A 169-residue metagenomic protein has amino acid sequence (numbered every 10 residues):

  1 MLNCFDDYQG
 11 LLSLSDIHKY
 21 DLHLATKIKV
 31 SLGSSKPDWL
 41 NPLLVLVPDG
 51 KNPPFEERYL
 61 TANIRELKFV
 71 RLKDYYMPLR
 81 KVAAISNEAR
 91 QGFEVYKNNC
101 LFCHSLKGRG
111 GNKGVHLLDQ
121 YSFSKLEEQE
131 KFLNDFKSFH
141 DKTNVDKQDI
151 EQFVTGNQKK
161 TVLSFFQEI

Functional and structural regions predicted by a protein language model:
M1-P78, Q148, T155, T161: Structured, non-membrane catalytic/scaffold regions adjacent to prosthetic-group chemistry
L22-T26, E66-V70, A89-Q91, S124-L126 (+1 more regions): Short, surface-exposed linear patches
P37, A84-Q91, S124-K125, V154: Extracytoplasmic/periplasmic, Sec-exported soluble proteins
K73-V95: Electrostatic cytochrome c docking/interface patches
R80, Y96, H104, S124-E128 (+1 more regions): Broad hydrophobic/π-residue packing in well-ordered secondary structure
N87, F93-D119, S138-N144, E168-I169: Periplasmic/extracellular electron-transfer cofactor-ligation site, primarily the c-type cytochrome heme-c attachment
L118-I169: Extracytoplasmic electron-transfer domains, predominantly the class I c-type cytochrome c fold
